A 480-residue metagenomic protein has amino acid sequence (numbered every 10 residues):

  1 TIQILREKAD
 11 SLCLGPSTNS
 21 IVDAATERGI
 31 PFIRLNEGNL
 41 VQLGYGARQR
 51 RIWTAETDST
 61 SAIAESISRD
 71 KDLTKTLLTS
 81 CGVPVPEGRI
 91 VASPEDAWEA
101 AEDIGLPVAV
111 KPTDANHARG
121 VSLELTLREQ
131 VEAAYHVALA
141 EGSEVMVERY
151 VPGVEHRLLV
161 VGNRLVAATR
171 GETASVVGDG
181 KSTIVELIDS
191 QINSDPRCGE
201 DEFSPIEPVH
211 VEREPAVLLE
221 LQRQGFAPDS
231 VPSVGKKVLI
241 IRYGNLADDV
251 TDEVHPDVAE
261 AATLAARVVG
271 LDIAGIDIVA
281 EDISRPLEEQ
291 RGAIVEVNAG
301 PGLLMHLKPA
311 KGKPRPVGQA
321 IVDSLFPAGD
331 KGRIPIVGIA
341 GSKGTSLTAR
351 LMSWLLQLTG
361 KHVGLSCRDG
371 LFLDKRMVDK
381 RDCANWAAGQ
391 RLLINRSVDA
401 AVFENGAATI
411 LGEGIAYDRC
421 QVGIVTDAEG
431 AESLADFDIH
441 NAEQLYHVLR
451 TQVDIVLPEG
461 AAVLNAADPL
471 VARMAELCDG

Functional and structural regions predicted by a protein language model:
T1-E27, R164-D179, T183-E186, G235-G338: ATP-dependent carboxylate activation and anion-phosphoryl transfer catalytic cores that bind Mg-ATP to form
T1-R69, L73-T76, E95, E281: ATP-binding N-terminal substructure of ATP-dependent carboxylate-amine bond-forming enzymes
A25, D277, S366, E404 (+1 more regions): Residue-level signal for inorganic ion chemistry
R50-V209, P256-A259: Active-site nucleotide/adenylate-binding loops and adjacent lid/helix of ATP-dependent enzymes
L187-L246: Extended, charge-rich helix/loop segments that form flexible, surface "patches" used to engage negatively charged
A328-D374: Walker A (P-loop) phosphate-binding motif
R333, G412, D418-G480: Acidic, Mg2+-coordinating active-site environments of NTP-dependent enzymes
R376-E413, V425: Conserved nucleotide-sensing/catalytic segment adjacent to the nucleotide-binding pocket in NTP-handling enzymes
